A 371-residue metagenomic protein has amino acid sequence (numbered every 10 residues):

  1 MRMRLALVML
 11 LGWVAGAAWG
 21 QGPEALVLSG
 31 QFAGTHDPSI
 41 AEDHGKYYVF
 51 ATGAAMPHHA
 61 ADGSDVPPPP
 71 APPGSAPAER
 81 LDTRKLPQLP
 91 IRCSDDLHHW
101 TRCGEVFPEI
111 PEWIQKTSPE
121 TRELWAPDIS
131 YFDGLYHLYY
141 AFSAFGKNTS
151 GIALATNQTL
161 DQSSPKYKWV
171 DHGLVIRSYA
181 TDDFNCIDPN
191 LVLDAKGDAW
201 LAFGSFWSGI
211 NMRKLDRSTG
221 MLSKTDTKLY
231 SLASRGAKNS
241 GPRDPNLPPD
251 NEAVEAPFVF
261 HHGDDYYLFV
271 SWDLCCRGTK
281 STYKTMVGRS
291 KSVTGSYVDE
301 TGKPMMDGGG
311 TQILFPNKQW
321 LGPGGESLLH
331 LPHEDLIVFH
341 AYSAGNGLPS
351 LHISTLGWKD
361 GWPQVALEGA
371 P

Functional and structural regions predicted by a protein language model:
M1-L5: Positively charged n-region of N-terminal signal peptides that target proteins for export
A6-A17: Bacterial N-terminal signal peptides
W19-P371: Carbohydrate-active catalytic/glycan-binding domains of CAZyme proteins, especially the secreted or lumenal ectodomains
